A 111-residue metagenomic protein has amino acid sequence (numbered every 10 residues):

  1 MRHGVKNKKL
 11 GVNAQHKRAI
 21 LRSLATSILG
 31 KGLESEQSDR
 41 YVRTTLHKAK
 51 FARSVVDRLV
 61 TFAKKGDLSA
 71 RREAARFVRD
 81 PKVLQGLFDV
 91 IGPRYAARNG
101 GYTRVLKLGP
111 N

Functional and structural regions predicted by a protein language model:
M1-V12, H16-A19, S23-N111: Structured, basic alpha/beta domains of bacterial-type, RNA-associated proteins
